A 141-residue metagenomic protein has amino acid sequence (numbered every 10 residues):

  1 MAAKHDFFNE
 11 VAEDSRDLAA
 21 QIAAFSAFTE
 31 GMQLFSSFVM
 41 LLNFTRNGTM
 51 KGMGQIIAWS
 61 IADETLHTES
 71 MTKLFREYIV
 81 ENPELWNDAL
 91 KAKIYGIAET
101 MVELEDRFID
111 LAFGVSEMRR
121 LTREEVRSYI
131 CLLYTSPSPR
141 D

Functional and structural regions predicted by a protein language model:
M1-A27, R46-K51: Acidic/His metal-coordination segments adjacent to aromatic residues that form catalytic metal sites in metalloenzymes
A3, F7, L18-Q21, A89 (+3 more regions): Exposed alpha-helical structural elements
A19-F44, L66-S70: Alpha-helical bundle segments that constitute or directly flank the non-heme di-iron/ferroxidase center
A24-L34, E99-R107, L111, L132: Short, hydrophobic/amphipathic alpha-helical patches that form generic packing surfaces within helical domains
V39-E117: Long, repeat-rich segments with strong aromatic
D106, A112, S116-L133: C-terminal hydrophobic structural anchor segments that stabilize assembly/packing rather than catalytic chemistry
Y134-D141: Conserved small/polar residues in nucleotide/adenosyl-binding loops
